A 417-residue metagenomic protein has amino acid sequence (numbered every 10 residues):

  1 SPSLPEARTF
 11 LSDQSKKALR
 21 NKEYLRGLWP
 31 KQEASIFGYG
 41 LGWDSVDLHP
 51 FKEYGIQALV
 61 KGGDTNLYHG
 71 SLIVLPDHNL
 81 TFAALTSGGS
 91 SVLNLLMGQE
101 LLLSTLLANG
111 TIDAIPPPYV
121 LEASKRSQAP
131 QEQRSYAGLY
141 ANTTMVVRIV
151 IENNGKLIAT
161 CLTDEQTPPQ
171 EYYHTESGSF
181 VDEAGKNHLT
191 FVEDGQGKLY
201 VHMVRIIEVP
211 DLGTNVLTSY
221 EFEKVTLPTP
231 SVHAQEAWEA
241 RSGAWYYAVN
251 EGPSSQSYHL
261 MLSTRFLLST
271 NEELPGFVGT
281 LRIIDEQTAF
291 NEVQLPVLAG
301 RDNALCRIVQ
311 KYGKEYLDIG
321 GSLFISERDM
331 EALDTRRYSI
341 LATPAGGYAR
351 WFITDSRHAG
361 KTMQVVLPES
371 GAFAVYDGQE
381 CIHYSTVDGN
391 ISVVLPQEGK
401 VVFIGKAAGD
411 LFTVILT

Functional and structural regions predicted by a protein language model:
S1-T417: Catalytic loop of the DD-peptidase/beta-lactamase superfamily, centered on the K-T-G motif and neighboring
